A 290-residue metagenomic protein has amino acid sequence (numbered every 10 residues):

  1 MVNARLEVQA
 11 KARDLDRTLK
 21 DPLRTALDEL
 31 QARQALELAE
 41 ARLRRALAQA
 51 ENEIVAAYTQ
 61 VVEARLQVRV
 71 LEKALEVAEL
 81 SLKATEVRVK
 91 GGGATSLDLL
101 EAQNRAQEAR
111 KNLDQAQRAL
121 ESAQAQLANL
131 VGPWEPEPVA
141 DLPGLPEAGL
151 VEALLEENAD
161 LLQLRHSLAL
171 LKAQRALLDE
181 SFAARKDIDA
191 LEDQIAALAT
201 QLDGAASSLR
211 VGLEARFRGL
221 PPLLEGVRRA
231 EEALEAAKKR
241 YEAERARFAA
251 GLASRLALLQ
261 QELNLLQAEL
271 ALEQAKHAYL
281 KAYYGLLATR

Functional and structural regions predicted by a protein language model:
M1-V2, E7, R42, L130 (+3 more regions): Acidic, low-complexity, intrinsically disordered peripheral segments
A4, V8, D21, D28 (+3 more regions): Charged, solvent-exposed structural "stalk/scaffold" segments of large extracytoplasmic/peripheral assemblies
R5-L19, A26-E29, R33, G132-A196 (+2 more regions): Amphipathic alpha-helical coiled-coil scaffold segments and their short linker/junction regions
L15, D21-T25, E29-L47, E53: Charged heptad-repeat coiled-coil "rod" segments that mediate homo-/hetero-oligomerization in large eukaryotic
A32, A39, A64, L71 (+10 more regions): Amphipathic alpha-helical coiled-coil segments
L113-E152, I188, Y283-R290: Short, solvent-exposed, mixed-charge loop/turn linkers that connect secondary-structure elements
L209, R216, G251-R255: Alpha-helical heptad-repeat coiled-coil segments that mediate oligomerization/polymerization in large
